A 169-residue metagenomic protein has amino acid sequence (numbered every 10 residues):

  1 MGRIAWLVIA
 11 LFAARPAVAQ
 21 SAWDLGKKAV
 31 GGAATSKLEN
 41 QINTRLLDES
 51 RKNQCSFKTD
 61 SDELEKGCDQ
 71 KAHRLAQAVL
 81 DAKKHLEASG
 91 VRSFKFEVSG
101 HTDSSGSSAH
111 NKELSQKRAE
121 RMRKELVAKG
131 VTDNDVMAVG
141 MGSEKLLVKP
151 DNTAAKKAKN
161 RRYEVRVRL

Functional and structural regions predicted by a protein language model:
M1-S50, Q70: N-terminal targeting leaders that direct proteins to extracytoplasmic destinations
A10, L46-D48, S89, K129 (+1 more regions): Sterically constrained small-residue positions within well-ordered secondary structures of folded domains
L25, A29, A33, K37 (+7 more regions): Extracytoplasmic/secreted proteins, especially bacterial periplasmic and envelope-associated proteins
E39-L46, K84-E87, N152-A154: Short beta-strand/turn micro-motifs at beta-sheet edges
N40-Q54, V91-V98: Short coil-to-beta-strand
C55-E63, S105-H110: Short coil/turn segments at secondary-structure junctions
F57, S61-S99, R123, V127 (+1 more regions): Periplasmic peptidoglycan-binding/anchoring modules of Gram-negative envelope and division proteins
F94-L169: Periplasmic OmpA-like peptidoglycan-binding domain that tethers envelope proteins to the cell wall
